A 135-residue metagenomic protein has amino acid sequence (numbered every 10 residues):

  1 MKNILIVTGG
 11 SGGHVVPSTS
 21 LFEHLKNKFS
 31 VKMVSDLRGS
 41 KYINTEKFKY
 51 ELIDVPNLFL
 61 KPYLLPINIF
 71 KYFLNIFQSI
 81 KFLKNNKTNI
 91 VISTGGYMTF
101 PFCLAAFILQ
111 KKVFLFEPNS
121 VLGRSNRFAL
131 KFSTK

Functional and structural regions predicted by a protein language model:
I4-G9, K28-K71: Conserved nucleotide-sugar phosphate-binding/catalytic loop shared by glycosyltransferases and other
G12, V16, G96-M98, S120-R124: Residue-level detector of alpha-helix initiation sites
H14-L25, R38: Short amphipathic alpha-helix
F29, K47, T88, S133-T134: Short, well-ordered alpha-helix to beta-strand connector turns
S30-K32, R38, L109-K135: Active-site-proximal region of nucleotide-activated glycan assembly enzymes, centered on histidine/acidic-rich loops
G39-K41, I90-L109: An aromatic- and histidine-rich active-site surface loop
L52-N57, T94, F116-N119: Short beta->alpha connector loops at strand-helix junctions that form conserved, small/polar/Pro-enriched
K61-I90, F100, I108: An amphipathic, basic-hydrophobic alpha-helix
